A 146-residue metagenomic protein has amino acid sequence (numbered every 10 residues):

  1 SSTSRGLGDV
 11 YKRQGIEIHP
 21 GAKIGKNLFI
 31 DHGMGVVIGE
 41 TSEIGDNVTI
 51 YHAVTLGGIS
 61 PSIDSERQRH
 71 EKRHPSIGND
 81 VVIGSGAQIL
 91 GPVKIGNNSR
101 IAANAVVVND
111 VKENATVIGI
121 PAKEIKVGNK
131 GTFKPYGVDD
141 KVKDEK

Functional and structural regions predicted by a protein language model:
S1-Y11: Single conserved hydrophobic/aromatic residue that forms the stacking wall/gate of nucleotide- or nucleobase-binding
Q14, H19-P20, G25-K26, D31-E40 (+10 more regions): Left-handed beta-helix
I63: Glycine-rich phosphate/ribose-binding loops and adjacent secondary-structure elements that form binding surfaces
R67-L90, I120-K146: C-terminal segments of enzyme domains that contribute to small-molecule binding surfaces
